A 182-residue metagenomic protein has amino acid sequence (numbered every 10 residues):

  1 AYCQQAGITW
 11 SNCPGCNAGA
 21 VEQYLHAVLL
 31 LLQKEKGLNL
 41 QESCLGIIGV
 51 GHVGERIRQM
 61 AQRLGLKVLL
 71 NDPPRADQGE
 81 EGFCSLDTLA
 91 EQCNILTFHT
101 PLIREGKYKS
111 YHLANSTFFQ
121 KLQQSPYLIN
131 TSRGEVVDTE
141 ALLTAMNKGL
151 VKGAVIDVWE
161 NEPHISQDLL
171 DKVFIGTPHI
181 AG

Functional and structural regions predicted by a protein language model:
A1-L38: Phosphate/diphosphate ligand-binding glycine-rich loop within oxidoreductases
G7-W10, G79-L86, L170-P178: Active-site regions of enzymes building and remodeling cell-envelope glycoconjugates
T9-S11, L69, Y127-I129, V155 (+1 more regions): Structural detector of well-ordered beta-strand residues that form the stable sheet scaffold of enzyme domains
V28-G65: Glycine-rich NAD(P)-binding loop of Rossmann-like domains
D72: Conserved acidic E/D residue at the C-terminus of a beta-strand in Rossmann-like folds
R75-Q167: Rossmann-like adenosine-cofactor binding region
V158-S166, L170-G182: Adenosine-phosphate binding glycine-rich loop
